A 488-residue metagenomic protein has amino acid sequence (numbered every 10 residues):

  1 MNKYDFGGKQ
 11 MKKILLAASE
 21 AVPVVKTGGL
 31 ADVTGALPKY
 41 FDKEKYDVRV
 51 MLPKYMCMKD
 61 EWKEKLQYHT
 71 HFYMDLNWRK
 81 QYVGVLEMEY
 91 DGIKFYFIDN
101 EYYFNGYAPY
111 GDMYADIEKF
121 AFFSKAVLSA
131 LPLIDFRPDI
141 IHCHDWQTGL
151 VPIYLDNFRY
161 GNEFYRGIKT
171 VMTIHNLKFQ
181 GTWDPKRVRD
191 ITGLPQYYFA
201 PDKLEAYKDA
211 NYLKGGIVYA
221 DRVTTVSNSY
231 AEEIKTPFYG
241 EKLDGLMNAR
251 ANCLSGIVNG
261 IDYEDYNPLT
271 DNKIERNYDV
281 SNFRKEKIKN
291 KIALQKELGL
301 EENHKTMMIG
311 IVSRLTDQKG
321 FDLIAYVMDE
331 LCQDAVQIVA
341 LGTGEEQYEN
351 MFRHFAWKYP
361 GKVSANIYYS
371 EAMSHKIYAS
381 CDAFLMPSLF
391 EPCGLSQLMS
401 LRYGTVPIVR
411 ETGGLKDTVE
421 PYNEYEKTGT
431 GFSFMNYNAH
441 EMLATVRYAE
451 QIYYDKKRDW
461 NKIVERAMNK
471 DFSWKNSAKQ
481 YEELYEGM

Functional and structural regions predicted by a protein language model:
N2-M488: Catalytic cores of nucleotide-sugar-dependent glycosyltransferases that transfer UDP/GDP/TDP-activated
